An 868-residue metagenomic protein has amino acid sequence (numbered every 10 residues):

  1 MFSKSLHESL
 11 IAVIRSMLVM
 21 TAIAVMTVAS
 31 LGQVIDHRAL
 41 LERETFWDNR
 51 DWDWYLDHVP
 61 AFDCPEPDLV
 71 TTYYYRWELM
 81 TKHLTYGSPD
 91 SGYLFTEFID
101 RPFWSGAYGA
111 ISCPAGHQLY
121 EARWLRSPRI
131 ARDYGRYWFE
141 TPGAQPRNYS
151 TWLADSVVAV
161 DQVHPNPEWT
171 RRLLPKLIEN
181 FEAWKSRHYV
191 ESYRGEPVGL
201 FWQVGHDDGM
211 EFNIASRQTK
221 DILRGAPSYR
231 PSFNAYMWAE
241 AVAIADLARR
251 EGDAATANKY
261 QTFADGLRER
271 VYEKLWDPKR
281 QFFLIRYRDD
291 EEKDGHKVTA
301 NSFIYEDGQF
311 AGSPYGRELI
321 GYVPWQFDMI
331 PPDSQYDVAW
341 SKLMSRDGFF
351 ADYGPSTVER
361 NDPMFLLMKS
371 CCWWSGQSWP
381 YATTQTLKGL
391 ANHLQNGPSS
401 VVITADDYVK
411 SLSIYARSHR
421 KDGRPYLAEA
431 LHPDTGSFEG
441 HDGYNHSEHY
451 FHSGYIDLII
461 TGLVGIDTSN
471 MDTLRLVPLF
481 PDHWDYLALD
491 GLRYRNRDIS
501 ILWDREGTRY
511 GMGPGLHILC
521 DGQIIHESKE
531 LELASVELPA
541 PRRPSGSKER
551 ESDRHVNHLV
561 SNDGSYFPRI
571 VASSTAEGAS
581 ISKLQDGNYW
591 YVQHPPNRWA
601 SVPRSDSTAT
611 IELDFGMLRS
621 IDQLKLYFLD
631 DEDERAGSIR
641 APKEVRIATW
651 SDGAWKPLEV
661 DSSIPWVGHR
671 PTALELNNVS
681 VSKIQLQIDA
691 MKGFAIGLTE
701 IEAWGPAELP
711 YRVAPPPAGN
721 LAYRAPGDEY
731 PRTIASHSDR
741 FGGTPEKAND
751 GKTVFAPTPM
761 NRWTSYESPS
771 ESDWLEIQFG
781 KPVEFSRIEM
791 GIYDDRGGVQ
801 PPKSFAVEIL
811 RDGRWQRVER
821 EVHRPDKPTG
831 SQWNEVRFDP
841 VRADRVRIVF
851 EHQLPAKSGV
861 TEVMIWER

Functional and structural regions predicted by a protein language model:
A29-G106, P167-W169, I178-K185, A248-R250 (+5 more regions): Acidic/polar, glycine-enriched structural segments that form the non-catalytic walls/loops of the carbohydrate-binding
H37-R38, R43-L56, P60-Y75, S91 (+3 more regions): Catalytic cores of carbohydrate-active enzymes
E44-I178, L284, Q309-M329, Q335-V338 (+3 more regions): Substrate-binding groove/exosite segments of carbohydrate-active enzymes
C64-P89, Y108, S112-C113, V163-S232 (+5 more regions): Active-site acid/base region of carbohydrate-active enzymes
Y93-G106, D155-H164, R194-S228, K279-I320 (+2 more regions): Carbohydrate-binding/catalytic loop surfaces
E251-E292, Q335-R495: Non-catalytic carbohydrate-binding regions of carbohydrate-active enzymes
D434-S437, P544-L618, Y627-R640, V660-W666 (+5 more regions): Disordered, acidic Ser/Thr/Pro-rich linker "stalks" and the adjacent N-terminal cap of the next globular domain
Q687-F694, V849-A856: Short beta-strand-plus-loop segments that form exposed binding edges in beta-rich domains
